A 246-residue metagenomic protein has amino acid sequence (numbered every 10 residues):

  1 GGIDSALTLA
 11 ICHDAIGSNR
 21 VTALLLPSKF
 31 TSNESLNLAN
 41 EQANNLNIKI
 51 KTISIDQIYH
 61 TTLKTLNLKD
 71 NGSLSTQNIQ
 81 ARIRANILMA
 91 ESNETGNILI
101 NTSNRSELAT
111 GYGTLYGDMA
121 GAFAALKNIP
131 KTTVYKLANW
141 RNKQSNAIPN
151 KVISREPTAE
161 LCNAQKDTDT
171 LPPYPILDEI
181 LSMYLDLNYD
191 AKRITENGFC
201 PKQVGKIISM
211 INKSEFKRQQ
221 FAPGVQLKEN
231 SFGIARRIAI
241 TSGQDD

Functional and structural regions predicted by a protein language model:
G1-D246: ATP/NTP-dependent adenylation/nucleotidyl-transfer catalytic domains that generate, transfer, or process NMP-activated
